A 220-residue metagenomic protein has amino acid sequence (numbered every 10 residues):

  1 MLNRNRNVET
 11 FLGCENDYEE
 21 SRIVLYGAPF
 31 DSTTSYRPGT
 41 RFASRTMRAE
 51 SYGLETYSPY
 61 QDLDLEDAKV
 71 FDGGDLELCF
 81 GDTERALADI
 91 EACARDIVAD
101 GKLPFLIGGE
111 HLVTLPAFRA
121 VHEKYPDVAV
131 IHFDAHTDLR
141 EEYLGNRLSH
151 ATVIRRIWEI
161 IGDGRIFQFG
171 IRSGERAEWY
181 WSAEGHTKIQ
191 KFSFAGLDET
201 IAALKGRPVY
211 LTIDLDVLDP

Functional and structural regions predicted by a protein language model:
L2-P220: Conserved alpha-helical scaffold segments that buttress catalytic/binding sites
